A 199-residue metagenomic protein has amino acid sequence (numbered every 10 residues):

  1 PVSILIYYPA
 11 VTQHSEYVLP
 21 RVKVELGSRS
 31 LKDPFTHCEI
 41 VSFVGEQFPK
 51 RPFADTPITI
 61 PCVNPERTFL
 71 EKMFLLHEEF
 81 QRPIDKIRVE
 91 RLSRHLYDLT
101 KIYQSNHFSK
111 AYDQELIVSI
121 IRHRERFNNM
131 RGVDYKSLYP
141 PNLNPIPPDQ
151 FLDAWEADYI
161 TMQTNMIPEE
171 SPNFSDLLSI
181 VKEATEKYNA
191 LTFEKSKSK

Functional and structural regions predicted by a protein language model:
P1-K199: Structured mid-to-C-terminal alpha-helical surface segments
